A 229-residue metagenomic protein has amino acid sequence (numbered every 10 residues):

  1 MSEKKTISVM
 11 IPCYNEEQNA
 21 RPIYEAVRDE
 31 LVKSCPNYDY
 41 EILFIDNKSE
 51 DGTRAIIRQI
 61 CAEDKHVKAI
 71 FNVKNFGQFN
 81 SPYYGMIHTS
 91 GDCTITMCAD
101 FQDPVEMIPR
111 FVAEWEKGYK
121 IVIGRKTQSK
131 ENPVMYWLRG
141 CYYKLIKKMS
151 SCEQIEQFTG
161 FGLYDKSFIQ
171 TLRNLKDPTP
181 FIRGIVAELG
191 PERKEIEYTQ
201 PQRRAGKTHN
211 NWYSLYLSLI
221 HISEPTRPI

Functional and structural regions predicted by a protein language model:
T6-S8, E41: Cell-envelope/extracellular polymer assembly enzymes that use nucleotide-activated donors
E16-N19, S49, P104: Donor nucleotide-sugar binding loop of glycosyltransferases
E16-V32: Short, well-formed alpha-helical segments that are part of the catalytic scaffolds of diverse glycosyltransferases
Y40-L43, R54-Y83, I87-H88: Conserved donor nucleotide-binding strand/loop of the catalytic core
D46-A55, F101-Q102: A conserved acidic beta->alpha catalytic loop
N72-K74, Q78-H88, C93, V105-P180 (+1 more regions): Acceptor/aglycone-binding surface of glycosyltransferases and processive sugar-polymer synthases
I220-I229: Single conserved hydrophobic/aromatic residue that forms the stacking wall/gate of nucleotide- or nucleobase-binding
